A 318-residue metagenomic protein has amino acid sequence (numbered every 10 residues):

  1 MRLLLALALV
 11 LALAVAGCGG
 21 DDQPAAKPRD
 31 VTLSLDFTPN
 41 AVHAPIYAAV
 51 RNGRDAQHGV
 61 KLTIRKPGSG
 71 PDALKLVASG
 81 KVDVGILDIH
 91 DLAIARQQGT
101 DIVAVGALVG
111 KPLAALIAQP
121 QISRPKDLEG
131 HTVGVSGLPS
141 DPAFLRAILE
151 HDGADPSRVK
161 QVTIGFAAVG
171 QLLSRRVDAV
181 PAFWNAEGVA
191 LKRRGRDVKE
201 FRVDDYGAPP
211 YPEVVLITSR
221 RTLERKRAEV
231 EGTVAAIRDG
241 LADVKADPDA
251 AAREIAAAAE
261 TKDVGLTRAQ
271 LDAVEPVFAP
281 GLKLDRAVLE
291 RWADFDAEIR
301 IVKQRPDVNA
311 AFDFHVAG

Functional and structural regions predicted by a protein language model:
M1-A8: N-terminal export and membrane-targeting signals
A14-G17: C-terminal motif of bacterial Sec signal peptides marking the signal peptidase cleavage site
G19-D21: Bacterial signal peptide processing site
P24-S174, D178-N185, E200-R202, P210: Short, glycine-/small- and polar/acidic-enriched structural segments that line small-molecule recognition paths
H90-D91, A167-A258: Pocket-lining segment of extracytoplasmic ligand-binding domains
E224-I301: Secondary-structure end/capping motifs
A293-G318: Conserved C-terminal helix/tail region of periplasmic/extracytoplasmic solute-binding proteins
